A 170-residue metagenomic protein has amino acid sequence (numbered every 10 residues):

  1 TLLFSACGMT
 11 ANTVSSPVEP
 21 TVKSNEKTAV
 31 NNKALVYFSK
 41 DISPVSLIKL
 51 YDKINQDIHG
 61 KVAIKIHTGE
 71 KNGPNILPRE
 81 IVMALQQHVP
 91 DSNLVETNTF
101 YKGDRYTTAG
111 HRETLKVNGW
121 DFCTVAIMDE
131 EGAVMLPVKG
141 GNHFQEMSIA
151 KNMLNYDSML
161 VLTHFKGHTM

Functional and structural regions predicted by a protein language model:
C7-M170: N-terminal and secondary-structure boundary signal
